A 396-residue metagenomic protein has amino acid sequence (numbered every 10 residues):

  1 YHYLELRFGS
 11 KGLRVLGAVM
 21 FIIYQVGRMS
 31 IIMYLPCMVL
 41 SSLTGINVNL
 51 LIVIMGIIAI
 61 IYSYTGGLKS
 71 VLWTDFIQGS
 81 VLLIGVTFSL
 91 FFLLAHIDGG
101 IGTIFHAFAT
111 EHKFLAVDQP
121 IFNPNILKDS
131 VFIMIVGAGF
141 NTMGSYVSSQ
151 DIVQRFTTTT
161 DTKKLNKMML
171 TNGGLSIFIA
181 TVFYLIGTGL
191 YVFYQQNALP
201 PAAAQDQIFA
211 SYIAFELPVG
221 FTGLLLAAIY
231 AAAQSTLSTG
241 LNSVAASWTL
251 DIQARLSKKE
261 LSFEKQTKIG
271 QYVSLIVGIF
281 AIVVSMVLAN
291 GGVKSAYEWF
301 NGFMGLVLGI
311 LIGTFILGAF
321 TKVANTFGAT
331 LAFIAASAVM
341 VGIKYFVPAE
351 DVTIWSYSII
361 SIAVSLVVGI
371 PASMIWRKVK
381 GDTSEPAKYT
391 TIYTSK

Functional and structural regions predicted by a protein language model:
Y1-K396: Membrane-embedded helix-loop-helix hairpins and adjacent transmembrane boundary segments in multi-pass transporters
